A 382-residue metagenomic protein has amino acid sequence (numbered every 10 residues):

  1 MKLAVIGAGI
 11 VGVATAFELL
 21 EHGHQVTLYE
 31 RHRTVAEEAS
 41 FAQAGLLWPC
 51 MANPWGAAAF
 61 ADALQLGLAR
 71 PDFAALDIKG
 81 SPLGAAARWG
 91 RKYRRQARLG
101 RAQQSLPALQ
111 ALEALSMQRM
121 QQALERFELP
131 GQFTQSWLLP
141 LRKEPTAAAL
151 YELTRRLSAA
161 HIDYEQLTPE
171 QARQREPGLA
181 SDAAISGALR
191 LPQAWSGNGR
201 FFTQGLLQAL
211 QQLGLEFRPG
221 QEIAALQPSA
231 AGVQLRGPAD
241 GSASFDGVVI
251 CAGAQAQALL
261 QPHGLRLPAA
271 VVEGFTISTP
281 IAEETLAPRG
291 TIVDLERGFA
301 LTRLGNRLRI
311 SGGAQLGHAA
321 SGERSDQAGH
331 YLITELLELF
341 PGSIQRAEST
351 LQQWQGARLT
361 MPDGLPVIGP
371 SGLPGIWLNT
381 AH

Functional and structural regions predicted by a protein language model:
K2-L28: N-terminal Rossmann-like FAD-binding beta1-loop-alpha1 element of flavoenzymes
E21-F41: Glycine-rich FAD pyrophosphate-binding loop
H32-E38, R236-P288, S325: Central helical "cap/lid" subdomain
A44-P169: Dinucleotide-binding Rossmann-like beta1-alpha1 core, especially the glycine-rich loop that anchors the ADP
Q104-M117, L139-A149, L189-Q208, G322-A328: Short beta-strand to alpha-helix junction loop
A148-A160, A180-A239, A243: Helical element adjacent to the flavin cofactor pocket in flavoenzyme catalytic cores
Y164, Q193, L295-E296, E338-H382: C-terminal catalytic lobe of FAD-dependent flavoproteins
P262, R266, A282-T285, G305-R309 (+1 more regions): Flavin-binding catalytic cores
